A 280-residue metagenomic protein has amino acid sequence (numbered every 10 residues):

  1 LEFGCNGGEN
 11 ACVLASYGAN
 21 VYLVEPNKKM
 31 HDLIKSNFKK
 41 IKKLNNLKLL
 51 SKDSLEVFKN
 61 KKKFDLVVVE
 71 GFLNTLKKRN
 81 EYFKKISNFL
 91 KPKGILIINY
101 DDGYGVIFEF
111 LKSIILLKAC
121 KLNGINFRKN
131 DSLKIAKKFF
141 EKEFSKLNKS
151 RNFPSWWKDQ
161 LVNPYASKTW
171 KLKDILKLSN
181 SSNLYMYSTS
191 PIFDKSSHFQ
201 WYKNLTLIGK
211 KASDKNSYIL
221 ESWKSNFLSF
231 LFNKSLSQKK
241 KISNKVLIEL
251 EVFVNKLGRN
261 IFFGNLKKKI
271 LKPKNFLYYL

Functional and structural regions predicted by a protein language model:
G7-G18: Conserved SAM-binding loop of SAM-dependent methyltransferases across substrates and taxa, primarily the Class I
N20-E25: Conserved SAM-binding motif I beta-strand of class I
I34-K35: Conserved SAM-binding loop
K42-S54: Conserved SAM-binding strand-loop segment of SAM-dependent methyltransferases
D65-K78: A short SAM/SAH-binding and catalytic strip from SAM-dependent methyltransferases
N80-P92: A short glycine-rich, Lys/Arg-flanked "PGG" loop and its adjoining helix->strand segment in the class I
I95-K137: Conserved class I S-adenosyl-L-methionine
R151-L280: Rossmann-like AdoMet/SAM-dependent catalytic core
